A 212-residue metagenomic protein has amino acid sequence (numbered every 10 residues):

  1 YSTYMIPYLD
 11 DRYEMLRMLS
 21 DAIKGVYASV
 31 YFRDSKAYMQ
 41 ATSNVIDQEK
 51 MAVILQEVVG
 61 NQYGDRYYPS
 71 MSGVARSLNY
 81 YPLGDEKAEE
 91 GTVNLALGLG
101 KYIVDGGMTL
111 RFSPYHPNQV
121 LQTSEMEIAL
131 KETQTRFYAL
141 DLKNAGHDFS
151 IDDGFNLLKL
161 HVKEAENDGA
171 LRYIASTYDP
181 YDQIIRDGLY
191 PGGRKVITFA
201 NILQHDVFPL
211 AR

Functional and structural regions predicted by a protein language model:
Y1-R212: Nucleotide/phosphate-binding sheet-loop regions of phosphoryl- and nucleotidyl-transfer enzymes
